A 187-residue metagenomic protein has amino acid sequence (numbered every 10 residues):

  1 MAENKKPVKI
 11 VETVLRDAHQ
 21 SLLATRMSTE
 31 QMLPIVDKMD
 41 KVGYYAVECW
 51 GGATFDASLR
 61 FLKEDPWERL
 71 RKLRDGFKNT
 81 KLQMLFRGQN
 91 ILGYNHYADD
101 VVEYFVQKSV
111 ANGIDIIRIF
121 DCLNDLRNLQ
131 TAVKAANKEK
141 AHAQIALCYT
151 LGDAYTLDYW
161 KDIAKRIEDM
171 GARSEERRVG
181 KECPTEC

Functional and structural regions predicted by a protein language model:
M1-L23, L70, D75: N-terminal amphipathic alpha-helix/helix-capping segment at the start of soluble metabolic enzymes
V8-I10, M27-C49, D65-K81, I91-K181: Alpha/beta enzyme core
G51-A53: Aromatic-lined carbohydrate-binding surfaces of glycoside hydrolases
A57: Non-catalytic, usually N-terminal nucleic-acid engagement modules in DNA/RNA processing proteins
E182-C187: Hydrophobic alpha-helical segments, chiefly the membrane-spanning helices and signal/signal-anchor peptides
